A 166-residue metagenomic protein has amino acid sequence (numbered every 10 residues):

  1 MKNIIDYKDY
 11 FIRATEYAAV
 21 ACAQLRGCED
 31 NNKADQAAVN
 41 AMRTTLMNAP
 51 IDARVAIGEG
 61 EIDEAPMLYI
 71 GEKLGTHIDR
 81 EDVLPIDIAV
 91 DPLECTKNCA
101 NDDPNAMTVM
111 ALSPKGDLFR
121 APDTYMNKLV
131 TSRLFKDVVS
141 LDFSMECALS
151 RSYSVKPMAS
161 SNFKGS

Functional and structural regions predicted by a protein language model:
M1-A18: N-terminal hydrophobic or amphipathic helices/low-complexity stretches enriched in small/hydrophobic/Pro/Gly
I5-K8, K97, K136-D137: A short glycine/serine-rich beta->alpha loop
Y7, G27-N31, R80: Residue-level detector of alpha-helix boundaries and kinks
R13, C22-N32, A38, M42 (+2 more regions): Alpha/propeptide regions of enzymes that mature by internal proteolysis
A19-N31, K156-K164: A short, surface-exposed helix-loop junction/capping segment
D35-F119: Flexible, acidic active-site loops/lids enriched in D/E/S/T/G that coordinate Mg2+ and/or position polar
V109-S166: Acidic beta-strand-loop-alpha-helix segment within the catalytic core of divalent metal-dependent phosphate-processing
